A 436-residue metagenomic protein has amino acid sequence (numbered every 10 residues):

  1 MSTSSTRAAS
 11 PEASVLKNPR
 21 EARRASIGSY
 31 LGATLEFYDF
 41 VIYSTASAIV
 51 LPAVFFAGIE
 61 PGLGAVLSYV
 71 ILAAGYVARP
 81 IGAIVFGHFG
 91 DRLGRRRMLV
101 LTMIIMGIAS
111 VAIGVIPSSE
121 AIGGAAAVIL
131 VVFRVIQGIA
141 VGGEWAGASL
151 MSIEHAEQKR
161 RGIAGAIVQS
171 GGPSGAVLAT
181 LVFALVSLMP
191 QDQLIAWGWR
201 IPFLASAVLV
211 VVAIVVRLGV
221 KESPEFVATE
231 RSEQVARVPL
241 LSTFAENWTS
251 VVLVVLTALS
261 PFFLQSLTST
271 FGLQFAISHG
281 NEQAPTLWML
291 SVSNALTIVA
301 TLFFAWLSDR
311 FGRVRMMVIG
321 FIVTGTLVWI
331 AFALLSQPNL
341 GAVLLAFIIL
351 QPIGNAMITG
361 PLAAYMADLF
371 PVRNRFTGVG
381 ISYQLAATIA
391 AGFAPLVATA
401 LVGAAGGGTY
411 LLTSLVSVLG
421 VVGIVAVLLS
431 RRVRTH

Functional and structural regions predicted by a protein language model:
S44, W248-T297, A391-A394: Extracytoplasmic gate region of multi-pass secondary transporters
A83-R95, T301-R313: Helix-to-loop junctions at the C-terminal end of transmembrane segments in multipass secondary transporters
R92-I104, R310-F321: Cytoplasmic membrane-interface "Motif A"-like loop-to-helix N-cap segments of 12-TM Major Facilitator Superfamily
I104-G123, V323-P338: C-terminal ends and interior cores of transmembrane alpha-helices in multi-pass membrane transporters/permeases
I163-A184, Y383-A394: Glycine-rich segments within core transmembrane alpha-helices of 12-TM secondary carriers
G172-R217: Helix-loop-helix hairpin linking two adjacent transmembrane segments in secondary transporters
V314-P361: C-terminal transmembrane helical hairpin of 12-TM major facilitator-type secondary transporters
R373-G403: A late C-terminal transmembrane helix in Major Facilitator Superfamily
